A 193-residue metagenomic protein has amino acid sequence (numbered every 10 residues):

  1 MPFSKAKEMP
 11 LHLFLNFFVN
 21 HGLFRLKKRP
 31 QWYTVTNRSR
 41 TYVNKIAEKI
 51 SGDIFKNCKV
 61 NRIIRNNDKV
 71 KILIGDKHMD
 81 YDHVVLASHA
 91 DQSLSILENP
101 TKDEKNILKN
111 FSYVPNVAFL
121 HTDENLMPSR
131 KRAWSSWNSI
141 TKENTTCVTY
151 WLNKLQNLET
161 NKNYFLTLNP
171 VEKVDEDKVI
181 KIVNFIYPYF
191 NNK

Functional and structural regions predicted by a protein language model:
M1-I64: Active-site/ligand-binding neighborhood in enzyme catalytic cores
N61-N192: Mid-domain catalytic core of redox enzymes that form a hydrophobic substrate pocket/lid adjacent to a catalytic redox
